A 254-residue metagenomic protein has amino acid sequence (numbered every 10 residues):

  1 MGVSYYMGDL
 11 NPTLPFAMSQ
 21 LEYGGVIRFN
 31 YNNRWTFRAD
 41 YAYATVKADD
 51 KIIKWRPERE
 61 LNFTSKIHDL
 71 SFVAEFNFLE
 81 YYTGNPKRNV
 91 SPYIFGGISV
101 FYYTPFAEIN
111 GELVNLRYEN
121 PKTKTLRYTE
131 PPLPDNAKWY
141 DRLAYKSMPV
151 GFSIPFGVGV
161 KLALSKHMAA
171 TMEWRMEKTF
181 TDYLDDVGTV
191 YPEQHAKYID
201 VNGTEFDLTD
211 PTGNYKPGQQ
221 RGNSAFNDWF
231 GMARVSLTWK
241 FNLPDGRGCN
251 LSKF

Functional and structural regions predicted by a protein language model:
M1-N30, P105, F230, R234 (+2 more regions): Short glycine/proline- and aromatic-enriched beta-strand/turn motifs that initiate or cap beta-hairpins
M1-V3, G25-F29, F72-F78, G96-V100 (+3 more regions): Residues on the lipid-exposed face of transmembrane beta-strands in outer-membrane beta-barrel proteins
S4-G8, D40, A44-A48, S99-P105 (+2 more regions): Structural signature of outer-membrane beta-barrel domains
M7-L14, R56-T64, Y81, Y140-K146 (+1 more regions): Extracellular loop and loop/strand-boundary signature of outer-membrane beta-barrel proteins
A17-Y23, K66-L70, V90, K146-I154 (+1 more regions): Residues that define the transmembrane beta-barrel architecture of outer-membrane proteins
R34-F37, Y82, H167-A170, L243-G246: Repeated loop/turn-to-beta-strand initiation elements of outer-membrane beta-barrel proteins
W35, D40-R127: Gram-negative (and chloroplast) outer-membrane scaffold detector with strong preference for beta-barrel transmembrane
S99-D228: Outer-membrane beta-barrel transmembrane domain signature
